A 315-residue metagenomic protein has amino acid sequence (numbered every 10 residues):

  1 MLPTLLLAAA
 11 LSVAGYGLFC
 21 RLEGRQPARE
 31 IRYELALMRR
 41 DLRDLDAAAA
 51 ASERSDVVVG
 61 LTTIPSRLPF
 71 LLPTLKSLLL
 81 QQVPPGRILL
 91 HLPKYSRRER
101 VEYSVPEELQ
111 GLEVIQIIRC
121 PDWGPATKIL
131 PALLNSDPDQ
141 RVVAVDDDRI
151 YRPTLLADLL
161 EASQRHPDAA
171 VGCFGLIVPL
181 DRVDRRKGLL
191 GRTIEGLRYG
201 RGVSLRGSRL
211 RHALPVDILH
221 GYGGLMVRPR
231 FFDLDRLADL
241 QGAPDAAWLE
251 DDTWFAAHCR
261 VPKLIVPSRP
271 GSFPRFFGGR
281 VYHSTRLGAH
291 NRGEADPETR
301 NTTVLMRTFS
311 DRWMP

Functional and structural regions predicted by a protein language model:
P3-E23, L234-P315: C-terminal catalytic/acceptor-binding lobe
G17-A36: Transmembrane-cytosolic junction motif
S55-G60, R87, W254: Cell-envelope/extracellular polymer assembly enzymes that use nucleotide-activated donors
V58-S66, Q81: A conserved hydrophobic helix/loop-capping motif in glycosyltransferases and polysaccharide synthases
T74-G86: Short, acidic, metal-binding catalytic loop of nucleotide-sugar glycosyltransferases
P93-Q140: Active-site-proximal specificity loops/subdomain of glycosyltransferases
A132, I150-D239: Conserved catalytic core of nucleotide-sugar-dependent glycosyltransferases
D139-I150: Short beta-strand-to-loop acidic/aromatic patch adjacent to the donor-nucleotide binding site
